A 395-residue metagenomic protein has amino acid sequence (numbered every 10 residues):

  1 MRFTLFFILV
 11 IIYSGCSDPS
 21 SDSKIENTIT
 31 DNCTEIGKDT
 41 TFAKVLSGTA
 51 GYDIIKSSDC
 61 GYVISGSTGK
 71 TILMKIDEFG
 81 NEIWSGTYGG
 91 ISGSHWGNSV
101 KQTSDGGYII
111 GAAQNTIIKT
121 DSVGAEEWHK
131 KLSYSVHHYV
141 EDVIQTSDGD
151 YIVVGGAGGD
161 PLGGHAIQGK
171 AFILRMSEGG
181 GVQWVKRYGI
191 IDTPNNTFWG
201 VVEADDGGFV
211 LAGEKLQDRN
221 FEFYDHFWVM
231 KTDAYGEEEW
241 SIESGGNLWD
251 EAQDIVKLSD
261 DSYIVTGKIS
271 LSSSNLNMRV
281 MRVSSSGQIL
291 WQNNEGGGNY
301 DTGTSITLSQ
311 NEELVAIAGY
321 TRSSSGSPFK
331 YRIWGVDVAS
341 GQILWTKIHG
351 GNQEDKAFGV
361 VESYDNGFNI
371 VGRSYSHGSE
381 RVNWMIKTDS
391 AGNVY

Functional and structural regions predicted by a protein language model:
M1-F7: Sec-dependent signal peptide recognition, specifically the positively charged N-region followed immediately by
I12-G15: C-terminal motif of bacterial Sec signal peptides marking the signal peptidase cleavage site
S17-Y395: A sequence-level/structural motif corresponding to short, flexible coil/turn segments enriched in small polar residues
